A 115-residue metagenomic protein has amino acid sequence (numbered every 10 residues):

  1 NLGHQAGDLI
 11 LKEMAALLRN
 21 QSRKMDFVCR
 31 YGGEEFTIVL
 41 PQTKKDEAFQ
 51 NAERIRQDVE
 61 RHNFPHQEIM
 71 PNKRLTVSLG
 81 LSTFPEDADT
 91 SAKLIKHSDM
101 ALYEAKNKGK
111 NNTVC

Functional and structural regions predicted by a protein language model:
N1, L17-F27, F64-M70, E86 (+1 more regions): Nucleotide second-messenger and two-component phosphorelay signaling modules
N1-N20, C29-G33, T37-I38, K45-E53 (+2 more regions): Conserved long alpha-helical elements within nucleotide-processing catalytic cores of c-di-GMP signaling and class III
R23, R30, R54-R56, S78 (+2 more regions): Short, cationic motifs built from Arg/Lys/His that form the positively charged side of catalytic pockets
C29, I69, G80-S82, V114: Conserved beta-strand cores of small sensory beta-sandwich domains that regulate signal transduction, primarily PAS/PAC
F36, V77-L81: A structural signal for short, well-ordered beta-strand segments
L40-K44, E60, F84-P85: Residue-level recognition of strand-loop junctions within catalytic nucleotide-signaling folds
F49, E53, S82-V114: Catalytic-core segments of nucleotide cyclases and related cyclic-nucleotide turnover enzymes
V59-V77: Catalytic core regions of nucleotide second-messenger enzymes
